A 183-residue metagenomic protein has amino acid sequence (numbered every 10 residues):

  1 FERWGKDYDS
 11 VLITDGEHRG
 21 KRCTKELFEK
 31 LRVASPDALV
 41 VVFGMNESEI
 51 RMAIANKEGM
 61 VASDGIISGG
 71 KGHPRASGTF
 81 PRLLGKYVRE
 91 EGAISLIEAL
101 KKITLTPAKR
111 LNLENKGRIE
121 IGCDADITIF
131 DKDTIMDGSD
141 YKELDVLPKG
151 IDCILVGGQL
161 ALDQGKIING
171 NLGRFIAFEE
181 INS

Functional and structural regions predicted by a protein language model:
F1-G92: Active-site neighborhoods of metal-dependent hydrolases
D7, I13, D124, G150 (+1 more regions): A generic structural signal for well-ordered coil/turn residues at beta-strand boundaries that shape enzyme active-site
E26, M60-V61, G78-R82, K86 (+5 more regions): Feature representing long, continuous alpha-helical segments
V40-G44, I50, I94-L100, A108-D145: Acidic, glycine-enriched loop/beta-strand segments at the rims of small-molecule binding/catalytic pockets
R51-E58, S63-D64, T128-R174: C-terminal cap of metal-dependent C-N hydrolases
I54, E58, V88-G92, T104-A108 (+5 more regions): Hydrophobic alpha-helix feature that most strongly marks membrane-spanning transmembrane helices and their immediate
N171-S183: Long, low-complexity intrinsically disordered regions
